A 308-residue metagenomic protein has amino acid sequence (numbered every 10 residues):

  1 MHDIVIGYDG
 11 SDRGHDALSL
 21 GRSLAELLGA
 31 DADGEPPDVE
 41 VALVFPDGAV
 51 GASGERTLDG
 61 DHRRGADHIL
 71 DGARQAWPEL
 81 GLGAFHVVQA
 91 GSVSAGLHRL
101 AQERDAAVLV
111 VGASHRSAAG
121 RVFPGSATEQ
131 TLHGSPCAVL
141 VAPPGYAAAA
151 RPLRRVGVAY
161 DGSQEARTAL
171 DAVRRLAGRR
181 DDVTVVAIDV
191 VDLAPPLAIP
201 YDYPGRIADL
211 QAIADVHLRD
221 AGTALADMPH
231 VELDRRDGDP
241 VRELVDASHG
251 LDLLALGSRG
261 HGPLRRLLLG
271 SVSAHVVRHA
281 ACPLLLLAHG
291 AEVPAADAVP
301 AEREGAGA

Functional and structural regions predicted by a protein language model:
M1, A106, S135, L153 (+3 more regions): Short, well-ordered alpha-helix to beta-strand connector turns
M1-G60, P78-L80, P152-P204, T223-H230 (+3 more regions): Small/aliphatic-rich secondary-structure junction motif
R13, D33-E35, E40, P46 (+5 more regions): Structural beta-alpha unit
D16, L24, V39-V41, S53-G54 (+3 more regions): Acidic (E/D-rich), amphipathic helical modules within compact regulatory domains
L58-H68, P204-V216: A short acidic, glycine-rich active-site loop that binds or catalyzes chemistry on phosphate/adenosine moieties
L100-Q102, T131, A149, A247 (+1 more regions): Structural alpha-helical scaffold elements that stabilize or flank donor/cofactor-binding regions in carbohydrate
V110-A113, A138-G145, L285-A288: Short beta-strand elements of ligand-binding domains
V111-Q130, A150-L153, L256-H279, V293: Glycine-rich, Arg-bearing micro-motifs that act as flexible, cationic patches
